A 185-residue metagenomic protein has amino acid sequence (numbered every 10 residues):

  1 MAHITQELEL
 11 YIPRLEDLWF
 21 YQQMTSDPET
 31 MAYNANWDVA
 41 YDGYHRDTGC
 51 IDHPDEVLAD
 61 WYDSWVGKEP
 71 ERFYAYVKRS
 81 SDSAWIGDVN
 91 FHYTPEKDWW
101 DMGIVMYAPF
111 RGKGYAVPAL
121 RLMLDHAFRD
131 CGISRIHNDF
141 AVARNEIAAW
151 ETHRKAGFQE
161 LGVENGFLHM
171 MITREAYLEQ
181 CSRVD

Functional and structural regions predicted by a protein language model:
M1-P109, Q159-D185: GNAT-family acyltransferases
W99, R135-H137: Structural preference for beta-strand elements that scaffold enzyme active sites
Y107, H137-W150: Conserved beta-strand-loop-alpha-helix junction that forms the acyl-donor binding cleft
G112-V117: Glycine-rich acyl-CoA binding loop
P118-R135: Conserved acyl-CoA
F128, F158-Q159: Beta-rich extracellular carbohydrate-active architectures
A149-H153, F158: Conserved active-site tyrosine of GNAT-family acetyltransferases
